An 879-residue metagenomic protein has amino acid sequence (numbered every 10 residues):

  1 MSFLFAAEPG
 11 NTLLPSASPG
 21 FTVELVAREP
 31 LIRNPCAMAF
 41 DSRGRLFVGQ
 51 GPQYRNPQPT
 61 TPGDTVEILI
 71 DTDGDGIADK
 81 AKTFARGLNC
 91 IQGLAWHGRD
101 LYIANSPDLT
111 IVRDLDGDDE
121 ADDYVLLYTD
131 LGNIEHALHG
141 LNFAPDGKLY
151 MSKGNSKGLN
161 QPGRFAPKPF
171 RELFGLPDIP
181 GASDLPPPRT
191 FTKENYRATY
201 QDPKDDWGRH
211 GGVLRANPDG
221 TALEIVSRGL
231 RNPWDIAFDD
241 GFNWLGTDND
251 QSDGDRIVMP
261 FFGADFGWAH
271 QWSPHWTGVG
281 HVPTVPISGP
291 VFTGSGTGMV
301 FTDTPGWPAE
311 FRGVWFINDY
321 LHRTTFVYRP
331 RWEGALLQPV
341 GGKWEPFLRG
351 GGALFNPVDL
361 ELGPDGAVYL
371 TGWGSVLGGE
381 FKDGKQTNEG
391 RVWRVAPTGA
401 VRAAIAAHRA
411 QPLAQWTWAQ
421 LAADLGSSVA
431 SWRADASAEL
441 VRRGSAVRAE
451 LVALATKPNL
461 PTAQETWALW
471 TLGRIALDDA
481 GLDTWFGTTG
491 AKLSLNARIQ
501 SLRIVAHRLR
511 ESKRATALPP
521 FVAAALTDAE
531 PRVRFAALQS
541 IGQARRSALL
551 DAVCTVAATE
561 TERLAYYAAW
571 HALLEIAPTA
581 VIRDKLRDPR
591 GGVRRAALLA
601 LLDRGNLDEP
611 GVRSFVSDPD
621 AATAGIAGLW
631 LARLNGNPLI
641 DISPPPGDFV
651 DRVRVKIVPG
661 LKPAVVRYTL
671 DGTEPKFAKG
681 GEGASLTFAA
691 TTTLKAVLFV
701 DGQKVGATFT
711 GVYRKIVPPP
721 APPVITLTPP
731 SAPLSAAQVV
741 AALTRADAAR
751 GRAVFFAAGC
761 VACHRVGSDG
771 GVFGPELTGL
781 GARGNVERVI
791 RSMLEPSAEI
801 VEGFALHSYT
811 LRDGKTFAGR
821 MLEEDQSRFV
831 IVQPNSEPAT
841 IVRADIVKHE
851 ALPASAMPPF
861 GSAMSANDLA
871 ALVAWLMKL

Functional and structural regions predicted by a protein language model:
F5-Q420, V441-R442, V766-D769, R843-A844 (+2 more regions): Beta-propeller domains with acidic blade repeats across secreted/periplasmic ectodomains and cytosolic WD/CNH propellers
T297-G298, R391, T471, A753-V766 (+8 more regions): C-type cytochrome heme c attachment motif
P397-A410, R474, H507, R633 (+3 more regions): Post-cleavage N-terminal segment of exported redox proteins
A406-Q411, A430-R443, A463-L477, N496-K513 (+7 more regions): Structural detector for internal amphipathic alpha-helices that build alpha-solenoid repeat scaffolds
Q415-A423, S445-T456, A476-G490, E511-T527 (+4 more regions): Amphipathic alpha-helical scaffolding segments comprising HEAT/armadillo-like alpha-solenoid repeats
S428-V429, N459-P461, L493-S494, A529-E530 (+3 more regions): Short inter-helical turns and helix N-cap capping residues of alpha-solenoid HEAT/ARM repeat scaffolds
R613-P722: Short, compositionally stereotyped local motifs that mark structural "simplifiers"
V724-F756, G784-R788, R812-K815, G861: Electrostatic cytochrome c docking/interface patches
